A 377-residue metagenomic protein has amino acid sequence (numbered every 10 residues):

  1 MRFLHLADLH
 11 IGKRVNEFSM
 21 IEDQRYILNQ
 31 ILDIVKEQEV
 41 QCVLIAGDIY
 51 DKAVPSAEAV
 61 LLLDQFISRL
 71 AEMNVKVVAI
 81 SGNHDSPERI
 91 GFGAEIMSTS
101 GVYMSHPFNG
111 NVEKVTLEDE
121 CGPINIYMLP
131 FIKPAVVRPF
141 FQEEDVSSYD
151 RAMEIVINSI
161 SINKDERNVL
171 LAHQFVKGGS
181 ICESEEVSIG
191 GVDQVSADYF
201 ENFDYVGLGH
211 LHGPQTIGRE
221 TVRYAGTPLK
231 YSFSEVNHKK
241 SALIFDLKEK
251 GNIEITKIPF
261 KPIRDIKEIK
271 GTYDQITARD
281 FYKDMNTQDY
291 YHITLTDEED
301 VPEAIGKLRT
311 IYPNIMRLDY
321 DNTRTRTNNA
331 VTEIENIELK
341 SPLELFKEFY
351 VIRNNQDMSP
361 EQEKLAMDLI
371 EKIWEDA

Functional and structural regions predicted by a protein language model:
M1-S68, E72, E361-K372, D376: N-terminal active-site segment of His-dependent metallophosphoesterases
L4, N125-Y127, S241-L243: Conserved beta-strand elements of the Class I
D8, L28, V43, D48 (+8 more regions): Divalent metal-coordination and catalytic microenvironments
E37, C42, L247-A377: Accessory, non-catalytic peripheral segments of nucleic-acid enzymes
P55, H84-G218: His/Asp/Glu-rich metal-coordinating catalytic cores of metallo-dependent phosphodiesterases/hydrolases acting on
E72-V77, E166: A short helix->loop->beta-strand "cap" motif at the edges of active sites that frequently abuts
V75, I80, V102-Y103: Hydrophobic or amphipathic alpha-helical targeting/insertion segments
A197, D204-P262: A conserved active-site cap/scaffold subdomain adjacent to cofactor or substrate pockets
